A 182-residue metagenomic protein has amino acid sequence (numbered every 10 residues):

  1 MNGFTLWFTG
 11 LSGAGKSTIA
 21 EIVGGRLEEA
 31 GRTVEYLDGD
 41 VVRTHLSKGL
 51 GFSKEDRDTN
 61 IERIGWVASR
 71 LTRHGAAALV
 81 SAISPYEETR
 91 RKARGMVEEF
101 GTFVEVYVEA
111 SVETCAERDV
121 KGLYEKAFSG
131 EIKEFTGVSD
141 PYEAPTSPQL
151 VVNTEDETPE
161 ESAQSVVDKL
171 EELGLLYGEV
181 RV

Functional and structural regions predicted by a protein language model:
M1-T5: Extreme N-terminal, non-catalytic leader segments that precede Walker-type/kinase nucleotide-binding cores
F8: Hydrophobic anchor at the beta1->P-loop junction of P-loop NTPases
S12: The conserved Walker
K16: Conserved lysine of the Walker
E21-S69, R73: Conserved substrate/cofactor phosphate-moiety recognition/catalytic segment in nucleotide-dependent phosphotransferases
Y36, F103-E105, Q149-V151: Conserved beta-strand scaffold positions in the cores of enzyme catalytic domains, especially in NTP/NDP-utilizing
H45-G51, A68-F128, E134: ATP-dependent NMP and nucleoside kinases share a basic, alpha-helical "lid"
E109-S165, L173, Y177-V182: Small-molecule kinase domains that catalyze NTP-dependent phosphoryl transfer to phosphate-bearing small molecules
